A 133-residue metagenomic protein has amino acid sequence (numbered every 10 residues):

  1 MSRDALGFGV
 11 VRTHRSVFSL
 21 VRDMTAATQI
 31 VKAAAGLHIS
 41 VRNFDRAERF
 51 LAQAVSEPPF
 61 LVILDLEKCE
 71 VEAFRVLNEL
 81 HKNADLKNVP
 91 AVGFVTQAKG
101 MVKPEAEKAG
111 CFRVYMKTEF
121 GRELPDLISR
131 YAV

Functional and structural regions predicted by a protein language model:
M1-S16, V31, L127-V133: Non-catalytic signal-transmission and effector/linker regions of two-component phosphorelay proteins
H14-M24: Conserved acidic segment of CheY-like receiver
M24-R42: Two-component/phosphorelay signaling modules centered on CheY-like receiver
R46-L61, V71: Acidic, metal-coordinating helix/loop segments flanking the phosphotransfer/catalytic sites of two-component signaling
L64-L80: Conserved phosphotransfer microenvironments
H81-K87, A109: Conserved phosphotransfer cores of two-component systems
N88-A98: A short, hydrophobic beta-strand element within the central beta-sheet of small alpha/beta folds
A98-R113: Alpha4 helix (beta4-alpha4-beta5 surface) of REC/receiver domains from two-component response regulators
